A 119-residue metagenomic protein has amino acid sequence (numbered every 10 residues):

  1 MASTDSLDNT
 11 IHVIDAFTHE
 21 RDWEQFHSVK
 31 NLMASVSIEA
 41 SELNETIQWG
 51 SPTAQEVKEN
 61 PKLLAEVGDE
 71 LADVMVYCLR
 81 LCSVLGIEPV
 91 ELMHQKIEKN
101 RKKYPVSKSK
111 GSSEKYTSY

Functional and structural regions predicted by a protein language model:
M1-L71, M75-Y119: Flexible "arm" and connector segments at domain edges
